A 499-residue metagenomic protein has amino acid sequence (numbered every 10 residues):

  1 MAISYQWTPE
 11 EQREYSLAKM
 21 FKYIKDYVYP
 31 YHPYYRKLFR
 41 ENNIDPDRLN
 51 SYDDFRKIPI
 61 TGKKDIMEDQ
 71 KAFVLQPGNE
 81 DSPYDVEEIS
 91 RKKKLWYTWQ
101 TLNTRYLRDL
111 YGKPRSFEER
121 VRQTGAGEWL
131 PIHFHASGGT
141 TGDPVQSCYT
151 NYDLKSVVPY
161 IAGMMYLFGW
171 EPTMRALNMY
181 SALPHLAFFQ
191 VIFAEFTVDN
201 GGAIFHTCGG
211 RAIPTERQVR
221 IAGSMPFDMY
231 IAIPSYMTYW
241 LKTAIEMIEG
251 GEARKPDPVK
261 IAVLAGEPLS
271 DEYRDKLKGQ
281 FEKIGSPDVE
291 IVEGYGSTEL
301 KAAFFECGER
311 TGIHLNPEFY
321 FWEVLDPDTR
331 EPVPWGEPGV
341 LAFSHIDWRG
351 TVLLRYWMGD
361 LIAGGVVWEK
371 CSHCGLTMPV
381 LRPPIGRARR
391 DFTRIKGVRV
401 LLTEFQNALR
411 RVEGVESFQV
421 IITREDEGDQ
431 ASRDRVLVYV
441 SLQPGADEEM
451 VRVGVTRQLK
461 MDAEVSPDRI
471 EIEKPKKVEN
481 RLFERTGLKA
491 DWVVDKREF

Functional and structural regions predicted by a protein language model:
M1-A136, G142-L167, E171, S224-P226 (+3 more regions): Nucleotide 5′-phosphate-binding alpha/beta core
M1-Y34, R175, N200-F499: Active-site glycine/GP-rich loop and adjacent strand/helix microenvironment that borders small-molecule binding pockets
F39, E195-V198, E413: A generic structural signal for well-ordered alpha-helical segments
P131, L154, A182-H185, S235: Short glycine-enriched loops at secondary-structure junctions
A136-G138, E195-F196: Short conserved beta-strand segments at catalytic cores or DNA/RNA-binding microdomains of nucleic-acid binding
G139-T140, S297: A short acidic Gly-Thr/Ser loop motif
L154, V158, Q190-A194, T215 (+2 more regions): Amphipathic alpha-helical segments in well-structured domains
A162-D199: Conserved AMP-binding loop of ANL adenylate-forming enzymes
